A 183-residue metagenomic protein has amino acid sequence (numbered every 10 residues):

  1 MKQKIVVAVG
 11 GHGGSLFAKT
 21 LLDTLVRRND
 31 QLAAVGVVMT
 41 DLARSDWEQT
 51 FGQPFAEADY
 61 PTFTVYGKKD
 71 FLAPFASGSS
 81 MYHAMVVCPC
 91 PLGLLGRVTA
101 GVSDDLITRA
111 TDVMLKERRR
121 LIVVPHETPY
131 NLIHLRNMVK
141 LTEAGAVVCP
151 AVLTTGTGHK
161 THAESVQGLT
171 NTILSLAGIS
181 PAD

Functional and structural regions predicted by a protein language model:
M1-I122, H126-D183: A cross-family phosphate/adenosyl-ligand binding-site feature
